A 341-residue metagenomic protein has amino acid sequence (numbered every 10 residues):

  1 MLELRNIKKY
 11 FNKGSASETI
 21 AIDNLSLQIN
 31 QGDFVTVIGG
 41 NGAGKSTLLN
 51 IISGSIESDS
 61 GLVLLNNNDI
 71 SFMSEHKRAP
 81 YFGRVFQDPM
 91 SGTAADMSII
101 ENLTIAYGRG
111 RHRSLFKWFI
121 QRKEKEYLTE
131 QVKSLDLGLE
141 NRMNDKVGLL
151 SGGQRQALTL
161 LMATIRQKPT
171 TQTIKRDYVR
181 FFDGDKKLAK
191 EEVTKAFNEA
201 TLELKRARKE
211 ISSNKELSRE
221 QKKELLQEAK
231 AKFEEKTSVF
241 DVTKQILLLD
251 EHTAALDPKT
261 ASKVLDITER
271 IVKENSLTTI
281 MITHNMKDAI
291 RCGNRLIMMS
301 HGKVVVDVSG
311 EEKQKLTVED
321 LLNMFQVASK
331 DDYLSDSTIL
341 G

Functional and structural regions predicted by a protein language model:
M1, Y10-N24, S74: A short, flexible loop at the N-terminus of ABC-type nucleotide-binding domains that lies
I38-G40: The feature captures the beta-strand-to-loop junction immediately N-terminal to the Walker
S53: Helix-to-loop junction immediately C-terminal to a conserved catalytic motif
G61-D69, V308: Conserved ABC transporter NBD signature motif
D69-G83, S91, S114-L115, Q121 (+2 more regions): ABC ATPase NBD coupling module
Q245, E251-H252: Walker B catalytic motif
T283-H284: H-loop/switch region of ABC-family ATPase nucleotide-binding domains
K303-S329: Conserved beta-strand-loop-alpha-helix hinge in the C-terminal portion of ABC ATPase nucleotide-binding domains
